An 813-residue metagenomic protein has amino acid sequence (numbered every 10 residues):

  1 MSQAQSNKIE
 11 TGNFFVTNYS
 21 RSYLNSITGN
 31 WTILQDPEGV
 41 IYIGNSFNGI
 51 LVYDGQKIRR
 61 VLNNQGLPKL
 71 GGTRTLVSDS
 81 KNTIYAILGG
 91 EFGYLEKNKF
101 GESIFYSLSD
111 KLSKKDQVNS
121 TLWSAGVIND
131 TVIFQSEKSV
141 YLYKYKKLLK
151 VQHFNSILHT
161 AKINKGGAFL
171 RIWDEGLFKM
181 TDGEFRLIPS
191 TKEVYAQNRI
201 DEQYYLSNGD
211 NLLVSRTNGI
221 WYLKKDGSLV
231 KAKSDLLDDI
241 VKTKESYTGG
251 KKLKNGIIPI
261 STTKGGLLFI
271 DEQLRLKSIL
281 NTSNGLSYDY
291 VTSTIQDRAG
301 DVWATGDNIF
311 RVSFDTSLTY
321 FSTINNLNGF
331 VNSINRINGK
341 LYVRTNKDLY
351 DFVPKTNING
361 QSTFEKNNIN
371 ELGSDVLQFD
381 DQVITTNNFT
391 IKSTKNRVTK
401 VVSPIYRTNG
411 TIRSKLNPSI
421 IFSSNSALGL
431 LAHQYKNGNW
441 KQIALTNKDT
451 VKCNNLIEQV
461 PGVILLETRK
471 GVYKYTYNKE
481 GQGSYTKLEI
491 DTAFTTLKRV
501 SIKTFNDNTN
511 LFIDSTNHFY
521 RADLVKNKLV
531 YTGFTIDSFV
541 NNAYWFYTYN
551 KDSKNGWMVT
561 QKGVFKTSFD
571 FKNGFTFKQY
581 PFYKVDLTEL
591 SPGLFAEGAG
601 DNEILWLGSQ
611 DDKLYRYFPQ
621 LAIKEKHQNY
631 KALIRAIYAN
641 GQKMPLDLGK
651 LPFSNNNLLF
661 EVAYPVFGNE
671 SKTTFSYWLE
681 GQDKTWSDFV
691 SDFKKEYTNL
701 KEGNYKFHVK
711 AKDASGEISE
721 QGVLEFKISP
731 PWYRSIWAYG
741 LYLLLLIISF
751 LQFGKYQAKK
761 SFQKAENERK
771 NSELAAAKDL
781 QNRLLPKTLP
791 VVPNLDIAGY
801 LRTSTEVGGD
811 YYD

Functional and structural regions predicted by a protein language model:
Q3-P37, Q56, N64-G72, Y94-W123 (+14 more regions): Residue-level "micro-hotspots" composed of small/polar
Q35-E38, S78-K81, V127-N129, K162-K165 (+10 more regions): Residue-level detector of Asp-centered blade-edge/turn motifs that repeat once per structural unit in beta-propeller
V40-G44, T83-A86, T131-F134, G167-L170 (+11 more regions): Conserved beta-propeller blade signature
I43-N63, N346: Beta-propeller domains
S46-I50, G89-G93, K138-Y141, W173-F178 (+10 more regions): Loop/turn residues immediately N-terminal
Y53-K57, K97-F100, K144-K147, T181-E184 (+10 more regions): Short loop/turn segments that connect beta-strands within beta-propeller blades
S322, Q752-D779: Cytosolic signal-transmission helices at domain junctions
E766-D813: … and, occasionally, acidic/histidine-rich disordered N-termini of signaling adaptors
